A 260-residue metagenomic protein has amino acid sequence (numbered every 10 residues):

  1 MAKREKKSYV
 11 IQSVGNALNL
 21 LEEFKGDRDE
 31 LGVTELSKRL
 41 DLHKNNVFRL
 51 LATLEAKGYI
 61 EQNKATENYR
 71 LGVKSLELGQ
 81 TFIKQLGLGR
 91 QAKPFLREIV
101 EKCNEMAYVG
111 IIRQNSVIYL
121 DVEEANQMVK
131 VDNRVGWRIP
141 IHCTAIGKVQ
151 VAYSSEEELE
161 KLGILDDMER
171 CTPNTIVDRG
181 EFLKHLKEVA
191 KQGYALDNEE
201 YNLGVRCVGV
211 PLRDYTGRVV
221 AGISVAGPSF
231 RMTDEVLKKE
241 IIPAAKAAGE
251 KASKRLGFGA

Functional and structural regions predicted by a protein language model:
A2-Q85, G89-R90, E250, K254-F258: N-terminal helix-turn-helix
Q80-M128, Y153-E156: All-alpha effector-binding/dimerization core of bacterial HTH-type transcriptional repressors
V129-Y201: Short, solvent-exposed recognition segments
R179, A221-A260: Juxtadomain coupling helices with adjacent low-complexity linkers
R206-V210: Short hydrophobic beta-strand micro-motif common in sensory/regulatory domains
L212-Y215: Sensor-regulatory modules in signal-transduction proteins
